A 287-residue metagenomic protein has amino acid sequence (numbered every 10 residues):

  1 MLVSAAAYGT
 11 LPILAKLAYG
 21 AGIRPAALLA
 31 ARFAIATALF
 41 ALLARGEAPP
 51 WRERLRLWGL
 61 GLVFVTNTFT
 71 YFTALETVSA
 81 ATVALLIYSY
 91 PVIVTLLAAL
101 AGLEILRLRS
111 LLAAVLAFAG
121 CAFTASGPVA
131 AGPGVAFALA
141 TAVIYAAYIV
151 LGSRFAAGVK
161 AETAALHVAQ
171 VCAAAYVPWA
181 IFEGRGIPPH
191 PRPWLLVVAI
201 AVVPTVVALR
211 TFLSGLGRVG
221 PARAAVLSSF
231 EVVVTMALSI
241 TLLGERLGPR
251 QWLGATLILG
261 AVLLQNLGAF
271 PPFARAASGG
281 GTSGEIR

Functional and structural regions predicted by a protein language model:
M1-A27, A31, T70, A119 (+4 more regions): Glycine-/small-residue-enriched transmembrane alpha-helix faces in small-molecule transporters and effluxers
M1-V3, A36-G59, L100-L112, G127-G134 (+4 more regions): Membrane-interface interhelical linkers
A7-P12, G20, A41-T82, L86-I87 (+2 more regions): Specific transmembrane alpha-helical segments of multi-pass solute transporters/efflux pumps, especially DMT/EamA
A15, G20-T66, P91-A98, I144-L151 (+4 more regions): Transmembrane alpha-helices of multi-pass small-molecule transport proteins
A27-A38, F64, F72-L103, A140-T141 (+1 more regions): Specific alpha-helical transmembrane segments that line the substrate/conduction pathway and gating interfaces
L29, F33, S126, P193 (+1 more regions): C-terminal-most transmembrane helix of multi-pass membrane proteins
A31, V83-S89, L151-A173, T205-T241: Helix-helix packing/entry segments at the starts of transmembrane helices
F40, F64, L97, L106-A125 (+4 more regions): Hydrophobic transmembrane alpha-helices of multi-pass small-molecule transport proteins
